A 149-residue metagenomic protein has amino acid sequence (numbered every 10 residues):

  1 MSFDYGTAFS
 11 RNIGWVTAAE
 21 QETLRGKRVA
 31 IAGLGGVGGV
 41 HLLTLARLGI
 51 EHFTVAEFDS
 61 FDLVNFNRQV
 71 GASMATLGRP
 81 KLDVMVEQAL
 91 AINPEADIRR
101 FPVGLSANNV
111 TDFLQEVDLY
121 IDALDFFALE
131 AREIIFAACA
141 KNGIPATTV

Functional and structural regions predicted by a protein language model:
M1-A30: N-terminal charged helix/coil linker that caps or initiates catalytic domains
R25-G26, F113-E116: Alpha-helix C-terminal capping/helix-to-coil transition sites in glycosyltransferase folds
R25-S60: Glycine-rich adenosine-cofactor-binding loop
H41-L42, M85, I135: Hydrophobic residues within alpha-helices that form the first helical element adjacent to the glycine-rich loop
H52-N93: Glycine-rich phosphate-binding loop and adjoining beta1-alpha1-beta2 segment of Rossmann-like nucleotide-binding folds
R100-G104: Short loop/edge segments at beta-strand edges and connector loops that shape dinucleotide/nucleotide cofactor-binding
L105, E116-V149: E1/E1-like adenylate-forming module used to activate ubiquitin-like modifiers and sulfur-carrier proteins
N108-V110: Short acidic active-site motifs
